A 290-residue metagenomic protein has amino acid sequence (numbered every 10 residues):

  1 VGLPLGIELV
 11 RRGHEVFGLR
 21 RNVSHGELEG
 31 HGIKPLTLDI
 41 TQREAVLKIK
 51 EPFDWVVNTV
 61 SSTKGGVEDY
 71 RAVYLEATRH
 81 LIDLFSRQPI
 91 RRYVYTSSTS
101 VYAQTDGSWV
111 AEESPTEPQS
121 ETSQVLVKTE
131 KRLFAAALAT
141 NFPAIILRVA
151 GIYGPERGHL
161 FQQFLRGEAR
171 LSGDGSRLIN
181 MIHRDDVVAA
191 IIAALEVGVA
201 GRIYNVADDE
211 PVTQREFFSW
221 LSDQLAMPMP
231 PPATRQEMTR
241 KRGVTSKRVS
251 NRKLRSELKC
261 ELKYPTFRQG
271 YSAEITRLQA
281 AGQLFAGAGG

Functional and structural regions predicted by a protein language model:
E29-D54: Conserved Rossmann-fold cofactor-binding substructure of NAD(P)-dependent oxidoreductases
P52-V94: NAD(P)-cofactor binding segment of oxidoreductase domains
H80-E121: Conserved Rossmann-fold NAD(P)-dependent oxidoreductase catalytic core, especially the SDR/UDP-sugar
D106-I146: Catalytic helix-loop patch of NAD(P)-dependent Rossmann-fold dehydrogenases
V127, T140-F142, I152-Q163, S172 (+2 more regions): Glycine/proline-rich active-site loop of Rossmann-fold NAD(P)-dependent oxidoreductases
Q162-I182: A conserved pocket-lining segment of Rossmann-fold NAD(P)-dependent short-chain dehydrogenase/reductase
A190-I191, V197-T239, T245, L284-G289: Mid/C-terminal beta-alpha module of Rossmann-like enzyme folds, strongest in SDR-family dehydrogenases/epimerases
T266-G290: Amphipathic terminal alpha-helices
